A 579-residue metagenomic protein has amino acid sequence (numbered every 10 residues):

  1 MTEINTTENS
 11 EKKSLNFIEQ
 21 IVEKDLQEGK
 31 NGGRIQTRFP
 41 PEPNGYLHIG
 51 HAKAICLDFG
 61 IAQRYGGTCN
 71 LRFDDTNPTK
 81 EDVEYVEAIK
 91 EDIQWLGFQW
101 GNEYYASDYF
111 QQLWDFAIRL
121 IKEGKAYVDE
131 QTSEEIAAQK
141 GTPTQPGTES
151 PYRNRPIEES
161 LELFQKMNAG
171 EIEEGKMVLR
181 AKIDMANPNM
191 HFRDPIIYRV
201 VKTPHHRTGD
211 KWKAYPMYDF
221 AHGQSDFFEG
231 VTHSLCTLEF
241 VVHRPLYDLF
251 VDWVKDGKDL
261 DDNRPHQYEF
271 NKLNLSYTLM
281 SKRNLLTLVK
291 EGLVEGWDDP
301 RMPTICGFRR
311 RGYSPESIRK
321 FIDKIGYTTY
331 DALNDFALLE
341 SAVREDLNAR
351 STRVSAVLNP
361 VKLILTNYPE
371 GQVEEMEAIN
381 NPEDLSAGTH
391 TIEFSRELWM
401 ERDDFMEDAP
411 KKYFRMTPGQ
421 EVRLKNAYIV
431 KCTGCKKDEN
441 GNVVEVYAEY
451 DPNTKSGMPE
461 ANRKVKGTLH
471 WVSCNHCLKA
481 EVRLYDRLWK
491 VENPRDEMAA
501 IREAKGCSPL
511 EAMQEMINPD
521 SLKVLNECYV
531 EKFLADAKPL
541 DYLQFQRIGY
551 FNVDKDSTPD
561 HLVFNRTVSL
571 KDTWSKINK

Functional and structural regions predicted by a protein language model:
K13-K90, P204-T237: N-terminal catalytic cores of NTP/NDP-binding nucleotidyl/phosphoryl-transfer enzymes
E28-G32, G60-T68, D92-N102, F227-F228 (+2 more regions): Secondary-structure transition/capping motifs at alpha-helix termini and the adjoining loop/turn into the next element
G29, D58, I89, L120 (+3 more regions): Residue-level signal for inorganic ion chemistry
P40-P43, R72-K80, N102-Q111, E134 (+5 more regions): Conserved short loop/turn motifs at secondary-structure junctions
D75-N77, V83, Y105, R119-L285 (+4 more regions): Active-site cores that bind ATP or allylic diphosphates and position pyrophosphate for catalysis
Y85-F110, F116-R119, G124-Y127: A glycine-rich helix N-cap at a beta->alpha junction
F240, R244, D248-F250, E316-R319 (+2 more regions): Core subunits and conserved enzymes of cellular information-processing and envelope-translocation systems across
D262-A342: Long, charged, mostly alpha-helical binding arms that flank functional sites
